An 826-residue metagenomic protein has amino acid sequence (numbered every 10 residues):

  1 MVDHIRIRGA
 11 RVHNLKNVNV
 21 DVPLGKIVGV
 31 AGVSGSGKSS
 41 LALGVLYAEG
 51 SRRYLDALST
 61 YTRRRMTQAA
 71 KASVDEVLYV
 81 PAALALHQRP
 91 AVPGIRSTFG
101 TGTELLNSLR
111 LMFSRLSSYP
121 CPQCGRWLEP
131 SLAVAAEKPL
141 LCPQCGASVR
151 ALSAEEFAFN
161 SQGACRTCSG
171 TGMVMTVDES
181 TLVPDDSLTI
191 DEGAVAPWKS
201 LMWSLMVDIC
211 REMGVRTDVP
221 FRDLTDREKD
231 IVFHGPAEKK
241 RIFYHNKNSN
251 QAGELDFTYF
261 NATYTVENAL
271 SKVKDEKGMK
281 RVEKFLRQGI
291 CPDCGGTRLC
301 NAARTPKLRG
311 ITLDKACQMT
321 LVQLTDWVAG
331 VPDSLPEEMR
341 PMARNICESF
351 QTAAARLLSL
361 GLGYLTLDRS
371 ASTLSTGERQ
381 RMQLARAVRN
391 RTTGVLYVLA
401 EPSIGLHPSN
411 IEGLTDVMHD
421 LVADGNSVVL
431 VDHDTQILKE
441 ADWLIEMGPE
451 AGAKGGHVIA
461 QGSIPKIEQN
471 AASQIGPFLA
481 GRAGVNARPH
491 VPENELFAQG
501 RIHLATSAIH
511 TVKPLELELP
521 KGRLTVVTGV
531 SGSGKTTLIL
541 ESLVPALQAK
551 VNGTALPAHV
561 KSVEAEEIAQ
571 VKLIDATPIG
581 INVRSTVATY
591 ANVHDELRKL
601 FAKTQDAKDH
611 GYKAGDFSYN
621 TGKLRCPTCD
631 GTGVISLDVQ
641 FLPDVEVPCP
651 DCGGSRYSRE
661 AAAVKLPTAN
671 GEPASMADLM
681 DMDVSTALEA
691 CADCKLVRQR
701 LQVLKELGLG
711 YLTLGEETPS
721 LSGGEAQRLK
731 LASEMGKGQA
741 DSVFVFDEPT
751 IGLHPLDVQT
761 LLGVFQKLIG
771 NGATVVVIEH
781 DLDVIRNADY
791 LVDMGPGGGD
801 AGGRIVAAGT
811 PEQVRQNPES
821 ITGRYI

Functional and structural regions predicted by a protein language model:
M1-I826: Conserved phosphate-binding elements of NTP-dependent enzyme cores
